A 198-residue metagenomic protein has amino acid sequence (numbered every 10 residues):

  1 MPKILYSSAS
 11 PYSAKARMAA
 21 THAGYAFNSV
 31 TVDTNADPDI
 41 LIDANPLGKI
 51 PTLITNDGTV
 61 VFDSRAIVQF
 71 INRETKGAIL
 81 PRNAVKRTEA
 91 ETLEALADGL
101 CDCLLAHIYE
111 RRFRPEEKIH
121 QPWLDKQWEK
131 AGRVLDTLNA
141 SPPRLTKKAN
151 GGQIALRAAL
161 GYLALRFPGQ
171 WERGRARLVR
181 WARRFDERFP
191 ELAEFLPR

Functional and structural regions predicted by a protein language model:
M1-I119: GST-like domain detector, emphasizing the conserved glutathione-binding G-site in the N-terminal thioredoxin-like
V68, N72, E91-E94, L135 (+2 more regions): Non-transmembrane alpha-helical segments in soluble domains of secreted/periplasmic/extracellular proteins
N72-K76, Y109, A164, P168 (+2 more regions): Hydrophobic/aromatic-lined pockets within catalytic cores
K76, D102, P143, P190-E191: Generic structural signal for secondary-structure transition and capping sites
A97-R180: GST-like fold's C-terminal all-alpha helical module
Y109, L196-R198: Short coil/turn segments at secondary-structure boundaries
R173-F195: C-terminal end-helix/capping segment
